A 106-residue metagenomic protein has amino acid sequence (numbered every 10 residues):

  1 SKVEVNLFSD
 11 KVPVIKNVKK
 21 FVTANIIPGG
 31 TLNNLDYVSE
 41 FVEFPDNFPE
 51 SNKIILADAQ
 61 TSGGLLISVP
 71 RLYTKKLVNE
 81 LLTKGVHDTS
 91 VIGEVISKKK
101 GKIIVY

Functional and structural regions predicted by a protein language model:
S1-Y106: Glycine-/charge-enriched secondary-structure boundary and capping motifs
